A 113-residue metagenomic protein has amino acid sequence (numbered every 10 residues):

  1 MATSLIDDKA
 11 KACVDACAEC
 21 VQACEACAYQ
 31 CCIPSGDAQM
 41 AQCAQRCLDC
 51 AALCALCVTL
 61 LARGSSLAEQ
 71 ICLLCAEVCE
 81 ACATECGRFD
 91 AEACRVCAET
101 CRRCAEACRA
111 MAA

Functional and structural regions predicted by a protein language model:
M1-A113: Amphipathic alpha-helical hairpins
